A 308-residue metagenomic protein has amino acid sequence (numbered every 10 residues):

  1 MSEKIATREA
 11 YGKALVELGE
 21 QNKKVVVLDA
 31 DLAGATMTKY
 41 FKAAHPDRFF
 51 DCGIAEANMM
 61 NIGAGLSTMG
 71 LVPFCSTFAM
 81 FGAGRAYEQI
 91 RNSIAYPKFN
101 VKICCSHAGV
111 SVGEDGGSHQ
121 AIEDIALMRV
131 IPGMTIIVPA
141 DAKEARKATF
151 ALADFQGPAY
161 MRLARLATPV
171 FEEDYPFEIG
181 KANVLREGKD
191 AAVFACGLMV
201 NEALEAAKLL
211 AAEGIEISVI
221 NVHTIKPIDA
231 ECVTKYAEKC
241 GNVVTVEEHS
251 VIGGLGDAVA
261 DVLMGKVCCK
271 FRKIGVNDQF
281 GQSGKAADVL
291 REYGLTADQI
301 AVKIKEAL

Functional and structural regions predicted by a protein language model:
M1-R162, A167, A297: Thiamine diphosphate
R8-E9, K24, L32-K39, A43 (+2 more regions): Thiamine diphosphate
